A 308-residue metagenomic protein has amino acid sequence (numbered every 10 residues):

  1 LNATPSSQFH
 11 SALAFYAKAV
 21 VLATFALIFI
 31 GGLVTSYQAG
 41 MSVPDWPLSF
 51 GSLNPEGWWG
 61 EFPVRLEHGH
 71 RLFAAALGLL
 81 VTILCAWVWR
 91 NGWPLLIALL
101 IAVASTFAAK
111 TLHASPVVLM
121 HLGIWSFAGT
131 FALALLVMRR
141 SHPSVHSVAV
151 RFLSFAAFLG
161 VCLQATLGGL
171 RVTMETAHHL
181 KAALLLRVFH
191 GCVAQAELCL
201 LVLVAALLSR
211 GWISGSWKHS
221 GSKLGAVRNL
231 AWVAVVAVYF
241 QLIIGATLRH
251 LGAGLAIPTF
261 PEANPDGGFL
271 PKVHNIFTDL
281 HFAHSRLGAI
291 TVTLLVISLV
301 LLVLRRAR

Functional and structural regions predicted by a protein language model:
L1-H10, M138-V148, R210-R228: Membrane-interfacial, low-structure loops and terminal tails that flank and connect transmembrane helices in multi-pass
A12-A39, V236-L248: N-terminal signal-anchor transmembrane alpha helix
V34-V43, K110-I124, T166-R187, L248-P258: Interfacial helix-loop-helix junctions of multi-pass membrane proteins
T35-H68, G254-F277: Extracytosolic (periplasmic/ER-lumenal) interhelical loops and adjacent juxtamembrane/interface segments of multi-pass
W59-L80, H274-T291: Individual transmembrane alpha-helix segments
A76-L84, I124-V137, C192-G211, I290-I297: Hydrophobic cores of alpha-helical transmembrane segments in multi-pass inner/ER membrane proteins, independent
V88-I97, M138-L153, V300-R308: Membrane-interface helix-loop-helix junctions at transmembrane boundaries of multi-pass membrane enzymes, predominantly
I243-I290, V296: Membrane-interfacial catalytic/cofactor-binding modules of polytopic membrane enzymes
